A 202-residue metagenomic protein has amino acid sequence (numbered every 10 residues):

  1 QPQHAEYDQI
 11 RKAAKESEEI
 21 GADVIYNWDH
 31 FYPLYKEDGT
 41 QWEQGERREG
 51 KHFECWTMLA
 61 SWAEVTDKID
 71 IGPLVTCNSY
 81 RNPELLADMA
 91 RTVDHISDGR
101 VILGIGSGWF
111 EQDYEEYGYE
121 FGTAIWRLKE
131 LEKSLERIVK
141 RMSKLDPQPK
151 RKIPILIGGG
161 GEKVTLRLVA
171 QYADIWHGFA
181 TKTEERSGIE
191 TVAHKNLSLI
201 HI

Functional and structural regions predicted by a protein language model:
Q1-I200: Active-site-adjacent structural elements that line small-molecule/cofactor binding pockets in enzymes
